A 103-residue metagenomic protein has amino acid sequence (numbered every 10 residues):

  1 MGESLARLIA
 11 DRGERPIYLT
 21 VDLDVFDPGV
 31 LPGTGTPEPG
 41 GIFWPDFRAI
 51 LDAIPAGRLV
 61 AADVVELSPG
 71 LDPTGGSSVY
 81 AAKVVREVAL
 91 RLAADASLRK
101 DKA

Functional and structural regions predicted by a protein language model:
M1-A103: Catalytic cores of soluble, metal-dependent hydrolases
